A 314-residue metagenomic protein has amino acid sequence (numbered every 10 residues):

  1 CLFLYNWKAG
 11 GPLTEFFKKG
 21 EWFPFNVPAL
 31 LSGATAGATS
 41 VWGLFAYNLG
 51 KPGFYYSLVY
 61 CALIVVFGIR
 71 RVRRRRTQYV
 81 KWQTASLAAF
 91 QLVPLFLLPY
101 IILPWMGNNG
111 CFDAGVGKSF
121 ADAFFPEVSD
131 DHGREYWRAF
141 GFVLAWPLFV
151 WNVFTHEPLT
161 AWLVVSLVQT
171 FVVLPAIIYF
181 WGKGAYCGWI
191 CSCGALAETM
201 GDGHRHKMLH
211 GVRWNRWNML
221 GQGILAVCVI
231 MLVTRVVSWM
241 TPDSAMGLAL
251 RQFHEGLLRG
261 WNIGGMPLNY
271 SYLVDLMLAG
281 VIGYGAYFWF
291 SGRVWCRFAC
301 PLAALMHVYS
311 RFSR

Functional and structural regions predicted by a protein language model:
C1-R314: Non-ligating segments of multi-cofactor redox enzymes
